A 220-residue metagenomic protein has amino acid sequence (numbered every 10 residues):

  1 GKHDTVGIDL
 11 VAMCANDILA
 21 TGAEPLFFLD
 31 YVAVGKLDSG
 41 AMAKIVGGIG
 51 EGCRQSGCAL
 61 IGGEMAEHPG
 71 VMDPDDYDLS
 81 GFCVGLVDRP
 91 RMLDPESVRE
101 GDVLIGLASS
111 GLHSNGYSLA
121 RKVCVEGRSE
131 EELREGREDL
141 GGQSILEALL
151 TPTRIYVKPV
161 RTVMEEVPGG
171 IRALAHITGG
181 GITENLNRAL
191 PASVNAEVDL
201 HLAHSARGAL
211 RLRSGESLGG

Functional and structural regions predicted by a protein language model:
G1-G220: Helix-biased detector of long, well-ordered alpha-helical tracts
